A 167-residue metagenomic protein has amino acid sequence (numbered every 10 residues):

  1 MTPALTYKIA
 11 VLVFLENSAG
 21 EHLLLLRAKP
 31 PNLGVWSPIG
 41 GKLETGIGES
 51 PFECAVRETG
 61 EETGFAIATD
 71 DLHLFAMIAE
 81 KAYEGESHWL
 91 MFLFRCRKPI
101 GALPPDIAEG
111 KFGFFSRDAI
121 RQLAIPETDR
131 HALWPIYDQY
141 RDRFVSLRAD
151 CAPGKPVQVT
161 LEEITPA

Functional and structural regions predicted by a protein language model:
M1, F75-Y83: Short, solvent-exposed loop/turn elements at beta->coil junctions and helix N-caps that rim active or binding pockets
M1-L23, L43: Conserved N-terminal beta-strand and adjoining loop/helix that marks the start of the Nudix/MutT-like hydrolase domain
K8, P38, I67-T69, E86-M91: Short connector loops at helix/strand junctions that flank enzyme active sites, especially segments positioning acidic
F14, L24, M91-R95, F114: Conserved hydrophobic/aromatic beta-strand scaffold that supports enzyme active sites
A19, E80-L103, R130, W134-Y140: Active-site-adjacent beta-strand/loop module that shapes the phosphate/pyrophosphate-binding cleft
E21-E61, V157-A167: Conserved Nudix-box catalytic region and its N-terminal flanking loop in Nudix hydrolases and closely related
A66-A76: A short coil-to-beta-strand element that immediately follows conserved catalytic motifs
R95, P104-I136, V157-A167: NUDIX/MutT-family hydrolases
